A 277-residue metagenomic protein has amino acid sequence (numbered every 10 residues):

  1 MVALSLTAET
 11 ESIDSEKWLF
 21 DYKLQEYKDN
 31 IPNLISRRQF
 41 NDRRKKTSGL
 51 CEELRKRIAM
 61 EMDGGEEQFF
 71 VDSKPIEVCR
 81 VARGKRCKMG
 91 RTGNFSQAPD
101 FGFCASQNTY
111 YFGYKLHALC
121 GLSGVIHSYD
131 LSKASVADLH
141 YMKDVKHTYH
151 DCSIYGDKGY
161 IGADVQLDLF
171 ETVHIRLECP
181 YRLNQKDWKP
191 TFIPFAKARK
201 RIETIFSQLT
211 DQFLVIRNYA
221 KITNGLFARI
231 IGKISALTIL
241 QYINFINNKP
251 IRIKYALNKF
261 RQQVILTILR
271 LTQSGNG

Functional and structural regions predicted by a protein language model:
M1-G277: Short alpha-helical elements
